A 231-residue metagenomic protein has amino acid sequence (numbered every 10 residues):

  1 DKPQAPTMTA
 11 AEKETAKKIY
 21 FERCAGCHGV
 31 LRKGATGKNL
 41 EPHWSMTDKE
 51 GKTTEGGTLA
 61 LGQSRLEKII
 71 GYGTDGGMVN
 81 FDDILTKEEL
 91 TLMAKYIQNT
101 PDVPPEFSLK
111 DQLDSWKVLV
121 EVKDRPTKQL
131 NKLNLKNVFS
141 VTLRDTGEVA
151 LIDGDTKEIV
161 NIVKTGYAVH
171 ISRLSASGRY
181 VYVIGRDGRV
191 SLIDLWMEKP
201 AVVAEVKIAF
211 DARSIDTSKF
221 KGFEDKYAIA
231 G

Functional and structural regions predicted by a protein language model:
D1-E12, Y96-P126: Post-cleavage N-terminal segment of exported redox proteins
T7-K13, K17, G29, K33-G71 (+1 more regions): Gly/Gly-Pro-rich "capping" loops immediately C-terminal to redox-active cysteine motifs in periplasmic/lumenal
A16, Y20-V30, M78, M93 (+2 more regions): The canonical Cys-X-X-Cys-His
A35-H43, K68-T100: Axial heme c-ligation environment in periplasmic c-type cytochrome domains
N131, R173-L174, D216-K219: Conserved beta-strand position repeated across blades of beta-propeller domains
K136-V138, S177-R179, F220-K226: Short coil/turn segments that connect the beta-strands within blades of beta-propeller domains
D153-K157, L195-E198: Short loop/turn segments that connect beta-strands within beta-propeller blades
E158-V163, K199-V206: A short beta-strand motif characteristic of beta-propeller blades
